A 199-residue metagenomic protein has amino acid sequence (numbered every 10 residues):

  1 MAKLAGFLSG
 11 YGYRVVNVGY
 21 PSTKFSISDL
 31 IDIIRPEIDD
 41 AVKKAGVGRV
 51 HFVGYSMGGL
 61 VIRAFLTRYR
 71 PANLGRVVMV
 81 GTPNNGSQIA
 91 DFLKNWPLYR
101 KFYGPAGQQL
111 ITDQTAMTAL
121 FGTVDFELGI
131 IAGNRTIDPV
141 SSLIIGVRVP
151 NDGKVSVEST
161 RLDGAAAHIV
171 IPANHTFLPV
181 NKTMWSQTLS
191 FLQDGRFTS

Functional and structural regions predicted by a protein language model:
M1-L4, M184: Short N-terminal amphipathic alpha-helix/helix-capping patch enriched in small hydrophobics with frequent Ser/Thr
K3, S9-V18, I27-D125: Serine-dependent carboxylesterase/thioesterase catalytic core of lipase-like alpha/beta-hydrolase/SGNH enzymes
Y13-V15, S22, P71, P179 (+1 more regions): Intrinsically disordered, low-complexity regions enriched in small/polar residues
Y20-F25, P172-T176: Histidine-bearing beta->alpha loop at or near hydrolase active sites
P21, P83, T136: Catalytic metal-binding/acid-base residues of hydrolase active sites
T123-S199: C-terminal catalytic-base region of ester-bond hydrolases, centering on the histidine of the charge-relay
